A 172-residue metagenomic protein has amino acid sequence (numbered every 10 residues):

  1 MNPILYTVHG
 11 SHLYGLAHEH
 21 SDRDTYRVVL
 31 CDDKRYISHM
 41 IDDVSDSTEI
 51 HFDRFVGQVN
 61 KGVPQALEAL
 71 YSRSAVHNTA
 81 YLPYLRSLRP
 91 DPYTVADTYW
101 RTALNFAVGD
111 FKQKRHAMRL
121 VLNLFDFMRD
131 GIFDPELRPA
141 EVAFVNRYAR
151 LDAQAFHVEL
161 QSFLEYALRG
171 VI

Functional and structural regions predicted by a protein language model:
M1-E19, D32-I172: The feature captures the alpha-helical scaffold/lid subdomain characteristic of nucleotidyltransferase
